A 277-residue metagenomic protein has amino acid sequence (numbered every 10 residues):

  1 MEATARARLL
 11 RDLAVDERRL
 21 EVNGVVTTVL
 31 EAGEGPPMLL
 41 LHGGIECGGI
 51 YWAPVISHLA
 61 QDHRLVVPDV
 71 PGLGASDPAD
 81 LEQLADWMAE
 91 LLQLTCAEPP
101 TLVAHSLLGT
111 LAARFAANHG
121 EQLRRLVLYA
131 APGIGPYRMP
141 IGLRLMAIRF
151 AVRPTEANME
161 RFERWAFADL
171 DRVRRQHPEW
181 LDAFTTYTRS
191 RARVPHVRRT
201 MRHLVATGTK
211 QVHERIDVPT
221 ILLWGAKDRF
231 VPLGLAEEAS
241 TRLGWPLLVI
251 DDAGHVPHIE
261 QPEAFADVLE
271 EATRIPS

Functional and structural regions predicted by a protein language model:
M1-L40, Q61-H63, A97-P99, F167-A168 (+1 more regions): Alpha/beta-hydrolase fold catalytic core
V25-A75: Conserved HGGG/HGGXW glycine-rich cap/lid loop of the alpha/beta-hydrolase fold
A53, S57, V66-A104, D267: Active-site loop/oxyanion-hole signature of alpha/beta-hydrolase fold enzymes
A104, L108, A112: Gly/Ala-rich beta-loop-alpha elbow adjacent to hydrolase catalytic centers
A113, A117, L123-P154: Flexible "cap/lid" loop of the alpha/beta hydrolase fold
Y137-M139, T155-R215: Conserved alpha/beta-hydrolase catalytic His-Asp/Glu region
I216, L222-W224, D228: Short beta-strand/loop motif that positions the catalytic acidic residue of the alpha/beta-hydrolase fold
A253-A266: Catalytic histidine-centered segment of alpha/beta-hydrolase-like enzymes
